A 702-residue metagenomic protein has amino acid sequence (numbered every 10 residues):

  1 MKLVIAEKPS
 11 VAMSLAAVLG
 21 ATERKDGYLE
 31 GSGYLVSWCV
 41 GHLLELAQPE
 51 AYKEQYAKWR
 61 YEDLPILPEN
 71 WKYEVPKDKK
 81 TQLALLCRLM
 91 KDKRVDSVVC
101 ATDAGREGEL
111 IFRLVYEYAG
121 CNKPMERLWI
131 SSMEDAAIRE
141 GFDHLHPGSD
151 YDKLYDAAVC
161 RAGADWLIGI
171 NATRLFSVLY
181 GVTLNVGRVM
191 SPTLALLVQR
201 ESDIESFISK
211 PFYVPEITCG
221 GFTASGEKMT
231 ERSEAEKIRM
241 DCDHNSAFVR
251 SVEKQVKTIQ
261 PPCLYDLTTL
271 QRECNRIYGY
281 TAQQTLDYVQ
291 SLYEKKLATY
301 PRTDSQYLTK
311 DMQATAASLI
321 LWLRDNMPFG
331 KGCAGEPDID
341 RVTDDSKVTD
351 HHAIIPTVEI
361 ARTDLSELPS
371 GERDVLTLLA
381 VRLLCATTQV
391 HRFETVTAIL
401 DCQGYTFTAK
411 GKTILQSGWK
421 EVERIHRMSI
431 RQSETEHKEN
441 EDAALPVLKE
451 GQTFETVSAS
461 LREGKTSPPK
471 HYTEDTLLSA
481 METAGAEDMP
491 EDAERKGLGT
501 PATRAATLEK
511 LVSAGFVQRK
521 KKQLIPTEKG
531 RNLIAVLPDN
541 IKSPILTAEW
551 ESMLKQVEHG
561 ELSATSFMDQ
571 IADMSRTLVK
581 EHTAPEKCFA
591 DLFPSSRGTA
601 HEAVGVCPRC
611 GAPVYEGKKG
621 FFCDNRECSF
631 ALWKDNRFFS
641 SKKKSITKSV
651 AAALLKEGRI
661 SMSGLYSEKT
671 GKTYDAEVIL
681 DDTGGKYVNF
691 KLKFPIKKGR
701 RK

Functional and structural regions predicted by a protein language model:
M1-A162, W166, I430, V457 (+1 more regions): Intrinsically disordered, low-complexity regulatory segments
M1-L3, A101-A104, G181-T183, K254-C263 (+3 more regions): Conserved short loop/turn motifs at secondary-structure junctions
K2-L3, M90, Y118, T173 (+3 more regions): Basic, low-complexity terminal or inter-domain segments flanking catalytic cores
P9-A16, G33-V40, P76-C87, G108-R113 (+16 more regions): Amphipathic alpha-helical transducer elements in NTP-driven molecular machines
W71-E74, T102, N122-E126, P147-L154 (+6 more regions): Short, polar/flexible loop-turn hinges at active-site or ligand-entry regions and domain interfaces
K93, D135-C219, K254-T258: C-terminal or mid-to-C-terminal helical accessory/interaction module adjacent to the motor/catalytic core
R232-Y265, Q271: Metal- or metallocofactor-binding catalytic centers and their adjacent structured scaffolds across diverse enzyme
